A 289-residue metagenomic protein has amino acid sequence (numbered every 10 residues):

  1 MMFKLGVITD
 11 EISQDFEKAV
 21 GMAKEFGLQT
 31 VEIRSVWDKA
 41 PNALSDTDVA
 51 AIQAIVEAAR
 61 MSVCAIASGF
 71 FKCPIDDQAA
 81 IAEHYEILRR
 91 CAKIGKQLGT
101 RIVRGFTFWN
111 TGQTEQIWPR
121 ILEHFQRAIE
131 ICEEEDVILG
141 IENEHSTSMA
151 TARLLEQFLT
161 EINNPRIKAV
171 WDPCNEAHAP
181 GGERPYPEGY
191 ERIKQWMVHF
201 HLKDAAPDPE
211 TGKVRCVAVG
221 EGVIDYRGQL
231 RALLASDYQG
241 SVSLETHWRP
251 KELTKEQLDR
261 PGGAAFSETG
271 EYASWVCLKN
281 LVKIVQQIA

Functional and structural regions predicted by a protein language model:
M1-G6, S13-Q29, Q53, E57 (+3 more regions): Histidine-acidic metal/acid-base catalytic patches
E11-S13, S35-W37, G69-K72, T107-T111 (+4 more regions): Active-site-proximal loop/turn and secondary-structure-junction residues that shape catalytic pockets, frequently
D15-G21, A54-A58, S62, P74-A169 (+1 more regions): Active-site acidic/histidine proton-transfer and metal-coordination neighborhood in alpha/beta enzyme cores
F26-W37, C64-F70: Short, conserved active-site loops that position catalytic residues or coordinate cofactors/metal ions across diverse
E32-V56, F108-Q113: Glycine-rich, proline-tolerant flexible connector loops at the mouths of alpha/beta enzymes
I33, V63-A65, R104, I141 (+3 more regions): Hydrophobic residues in well-ordered beta-strands that form the structural core
W37-A40, K72-Q78, W109-E115, A177-P180 (+2 more regions): A short acidic, helix-capping loop that chelates divalent metal ions and anchors anionic groups
